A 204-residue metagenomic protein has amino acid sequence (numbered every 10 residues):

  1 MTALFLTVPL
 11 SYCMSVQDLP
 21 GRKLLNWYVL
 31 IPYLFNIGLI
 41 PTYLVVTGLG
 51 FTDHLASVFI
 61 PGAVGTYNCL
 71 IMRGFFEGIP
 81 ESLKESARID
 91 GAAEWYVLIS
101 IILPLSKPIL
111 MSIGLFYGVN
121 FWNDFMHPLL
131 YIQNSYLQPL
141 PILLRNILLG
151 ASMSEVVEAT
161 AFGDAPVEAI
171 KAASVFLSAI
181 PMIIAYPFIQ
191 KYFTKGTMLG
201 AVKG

Functional and structural regions predicted by a protein language model:
M1-G204: A hydrophobic, multi-pass inner-membrane permease signature
